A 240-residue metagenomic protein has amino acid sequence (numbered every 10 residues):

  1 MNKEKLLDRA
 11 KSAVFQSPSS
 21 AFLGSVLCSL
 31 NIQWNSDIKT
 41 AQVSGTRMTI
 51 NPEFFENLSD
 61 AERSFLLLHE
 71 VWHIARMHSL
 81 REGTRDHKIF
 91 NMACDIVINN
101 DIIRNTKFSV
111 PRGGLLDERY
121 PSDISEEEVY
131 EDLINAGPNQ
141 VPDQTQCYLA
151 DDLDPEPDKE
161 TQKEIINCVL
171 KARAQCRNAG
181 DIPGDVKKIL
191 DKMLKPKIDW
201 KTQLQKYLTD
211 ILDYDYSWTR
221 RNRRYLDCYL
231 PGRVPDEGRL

Functional and structural regions predicted by a protein language model:
M1-L67, V71-F108: Basic/hydrophobic alpha-helical interface regions
G45, R239-L240: Conserved catalytic motifs of the protein kinase core domain
N100-R239: Negatively charged
